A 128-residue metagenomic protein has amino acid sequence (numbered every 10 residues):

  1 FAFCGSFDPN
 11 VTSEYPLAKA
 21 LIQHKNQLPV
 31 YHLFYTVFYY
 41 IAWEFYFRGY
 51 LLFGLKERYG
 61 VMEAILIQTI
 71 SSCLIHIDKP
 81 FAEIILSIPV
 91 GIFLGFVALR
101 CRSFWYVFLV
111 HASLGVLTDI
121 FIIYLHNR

Functional and structural regions predicted by a protein language model:
F1-Y39, E57, R128: Juxtamembrane helix-loop-helix connectors linking adjacent transmembrane helices in multi-pass membrane enzymes
L17, L21, K25, P29 (+6 more regions): Hydrophobic, aromatic-rich alpha-helical transmembrane segments and their membrane-interface anchor motifs
V30-F34, F38, R48, E63-L74 (+1 more regions): Alpha-helical membrane-protein architecture signal
F38-W43, I85, P89: Residue-level hotspots within pore-lining transmembrane alpha-helices of multi-pass secondary transporters
A42-I67, F96-S103: Membrane-interface helix/loop boundary segments of multi-pass membrane proteins
W43, F47, K79, L114: Short active-site segment of divalent metal-dependent hydrolases/proteases that encodes the spacing between
I65, T69, I75, F81-R128: Functionally important transmembrane alpha-helices
